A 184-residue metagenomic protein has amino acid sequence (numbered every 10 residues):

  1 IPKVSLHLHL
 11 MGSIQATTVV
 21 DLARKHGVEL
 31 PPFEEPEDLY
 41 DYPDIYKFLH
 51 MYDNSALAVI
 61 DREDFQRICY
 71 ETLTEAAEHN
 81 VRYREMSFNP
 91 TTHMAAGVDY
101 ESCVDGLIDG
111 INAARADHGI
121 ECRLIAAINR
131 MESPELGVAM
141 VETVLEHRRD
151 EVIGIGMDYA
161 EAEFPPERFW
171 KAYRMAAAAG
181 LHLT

Functional and structural regions predicted by a protein language model:
I1-L181: Metal-cofactor-binding active-site regions of metalloenzymes
